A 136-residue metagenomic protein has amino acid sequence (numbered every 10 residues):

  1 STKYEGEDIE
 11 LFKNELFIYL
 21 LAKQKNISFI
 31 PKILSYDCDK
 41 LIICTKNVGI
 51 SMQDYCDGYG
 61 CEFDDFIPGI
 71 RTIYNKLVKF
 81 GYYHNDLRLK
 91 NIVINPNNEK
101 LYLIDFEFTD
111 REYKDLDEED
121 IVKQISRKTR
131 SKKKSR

Functional and structural regions predicted by a protein language model:
S1-K3, S35, K46-N47, D105-F106: Residue-level recognition of conserved beta-strand positions in structured domain cores
S1-L16, L20: ATP-binding glycine-rich loop module of kinase domains
D8, K23, F29-F66: Conserved structural core of kinase catalytic domains
G49, L89, F108-D110: Short, glycine/acidic-enriched loop or turn micro-motifs at the edges of active sites
F66, K79-Y83, N95-R136: C-lobe/activation-segment region of protein kinase-like
I73-L77: Conserved hydrophobic alpha-helix
L87-I94: Hydrophobic residue at the +6 position relative to the catalytic HRD Asp in the kinase catalytic loop
